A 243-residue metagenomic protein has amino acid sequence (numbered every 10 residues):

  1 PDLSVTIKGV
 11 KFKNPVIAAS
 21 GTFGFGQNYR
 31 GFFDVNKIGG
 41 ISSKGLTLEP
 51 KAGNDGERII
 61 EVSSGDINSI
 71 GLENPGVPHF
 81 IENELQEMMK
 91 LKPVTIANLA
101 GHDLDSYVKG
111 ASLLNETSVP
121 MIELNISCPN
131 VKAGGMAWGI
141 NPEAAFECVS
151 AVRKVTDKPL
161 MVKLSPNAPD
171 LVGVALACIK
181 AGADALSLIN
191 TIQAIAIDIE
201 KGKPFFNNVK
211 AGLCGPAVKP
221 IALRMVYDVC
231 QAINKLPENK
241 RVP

Functional and structural regions predicted by a protein language model:
P1-T95, A100-H102: N-terminal capping/small domains of soluble enzymes
G40, H102-P243: Alpha/beta enzyme core
